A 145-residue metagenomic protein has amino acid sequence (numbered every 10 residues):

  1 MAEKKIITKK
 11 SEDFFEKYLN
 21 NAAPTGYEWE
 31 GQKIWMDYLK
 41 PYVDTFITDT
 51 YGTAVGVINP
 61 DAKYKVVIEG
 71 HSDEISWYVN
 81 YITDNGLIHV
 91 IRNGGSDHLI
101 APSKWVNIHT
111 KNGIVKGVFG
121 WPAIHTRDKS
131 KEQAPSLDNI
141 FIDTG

Functional and structural regions predicted by a protein language model:
M1-G145: N-terminal hydrophobic/helix-forming segments and targeting peptides
